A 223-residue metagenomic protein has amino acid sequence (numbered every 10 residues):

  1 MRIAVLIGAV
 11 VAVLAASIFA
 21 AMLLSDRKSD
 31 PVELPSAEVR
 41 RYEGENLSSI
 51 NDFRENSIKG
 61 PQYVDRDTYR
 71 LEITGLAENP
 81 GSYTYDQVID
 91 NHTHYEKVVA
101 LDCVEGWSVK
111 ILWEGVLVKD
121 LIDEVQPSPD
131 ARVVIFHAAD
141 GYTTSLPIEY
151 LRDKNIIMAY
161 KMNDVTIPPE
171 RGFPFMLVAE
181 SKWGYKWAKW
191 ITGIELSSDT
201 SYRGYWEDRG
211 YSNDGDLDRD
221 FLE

Functional and structural regions predicted by a protein language model:
R2-R66, L71, E124-E223: Extended, aromatic/histidine-rich regions of cofactor-dependent oxidoreductases associated with respiratory
P61-L112: A glycine-rich, hydrophobic loop/mini-helix early in the fold
T84-D86, K119, K161: Short acidic (Asp/Glu) patches
H94-L146: Mid-length scaffold segments of soluble, non-membrane domains
